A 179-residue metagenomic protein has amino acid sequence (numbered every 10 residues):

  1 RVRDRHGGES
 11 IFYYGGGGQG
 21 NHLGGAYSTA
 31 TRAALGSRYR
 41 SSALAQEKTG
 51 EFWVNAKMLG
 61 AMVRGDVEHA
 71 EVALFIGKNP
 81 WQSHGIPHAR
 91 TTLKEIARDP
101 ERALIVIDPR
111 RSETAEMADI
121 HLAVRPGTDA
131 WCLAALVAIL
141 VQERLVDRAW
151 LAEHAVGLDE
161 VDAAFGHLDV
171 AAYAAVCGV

Functional and structural regions predicted by a protein language model:
R1-V179: Catalytic alpha/large subunits of respiratory electron-transfer oxidoreductases, centered on bis-MGD molybdoenzymes
